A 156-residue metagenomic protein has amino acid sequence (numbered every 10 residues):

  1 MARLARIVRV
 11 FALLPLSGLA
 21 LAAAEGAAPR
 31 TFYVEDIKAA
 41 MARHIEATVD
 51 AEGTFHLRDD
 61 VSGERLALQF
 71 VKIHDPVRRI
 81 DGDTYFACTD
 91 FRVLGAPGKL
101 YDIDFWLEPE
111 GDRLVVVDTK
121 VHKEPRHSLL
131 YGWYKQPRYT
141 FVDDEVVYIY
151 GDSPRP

Functional and structural regions predicted by a protein language model:
M1-R6: N-terminal secretory signal peptides that target proteins for export/translocation
R9-A20: Bacterial N-terminal signal peptides
L21-A28, D152-P156: Basic/polar N-terminal segments that are highly enriched at the extreme N-terminus, encompassing both cleavable
A24-T84: N-terminal secretory signal peptides
R78-D81, R92-D104: Short, cysteine-centered beta-strand-loop-beta hairpins and adjacent loop/turn segments enriched in charged/polar
A87-F91: A short beta-strand signature
P97-K123: A short, surface-exposed beta-strand/turn
L114-P156: C-terminal partner/receptor-binding element of secreted or periplasmic proteins
